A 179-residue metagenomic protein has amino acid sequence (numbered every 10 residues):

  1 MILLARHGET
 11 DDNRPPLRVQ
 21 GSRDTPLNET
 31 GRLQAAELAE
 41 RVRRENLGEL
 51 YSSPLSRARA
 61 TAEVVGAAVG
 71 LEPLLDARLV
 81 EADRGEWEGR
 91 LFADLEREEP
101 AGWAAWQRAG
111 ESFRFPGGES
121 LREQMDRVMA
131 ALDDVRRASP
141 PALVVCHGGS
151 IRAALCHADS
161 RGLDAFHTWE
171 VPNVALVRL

Functional and structural regions predicted by a protein language model:
I2, A138-C146: Generic beta-sheet signal
A5-E72: Active-site-proximal alpha-helix that buttresses catalytic centers in soluble enzyme cores
T10, S150-I151: Short active-site segment of divalent metal-dependent hydrolases/proteases that encodes the spacing between
T25, V69-R127: Phosphate-handling substructures
R43-N46, V135-P140: Glycine-rich phosphate-binding loop signature in dinucleotide/nucleotide-binding domains
S52-S53, D126, V145-C146: Short beta-strand scaffold positions
R161-L179: Domain-level recognition of soluble alpha/beta enzyme cores, biased toward histidine phosphatases/phosphomutases
